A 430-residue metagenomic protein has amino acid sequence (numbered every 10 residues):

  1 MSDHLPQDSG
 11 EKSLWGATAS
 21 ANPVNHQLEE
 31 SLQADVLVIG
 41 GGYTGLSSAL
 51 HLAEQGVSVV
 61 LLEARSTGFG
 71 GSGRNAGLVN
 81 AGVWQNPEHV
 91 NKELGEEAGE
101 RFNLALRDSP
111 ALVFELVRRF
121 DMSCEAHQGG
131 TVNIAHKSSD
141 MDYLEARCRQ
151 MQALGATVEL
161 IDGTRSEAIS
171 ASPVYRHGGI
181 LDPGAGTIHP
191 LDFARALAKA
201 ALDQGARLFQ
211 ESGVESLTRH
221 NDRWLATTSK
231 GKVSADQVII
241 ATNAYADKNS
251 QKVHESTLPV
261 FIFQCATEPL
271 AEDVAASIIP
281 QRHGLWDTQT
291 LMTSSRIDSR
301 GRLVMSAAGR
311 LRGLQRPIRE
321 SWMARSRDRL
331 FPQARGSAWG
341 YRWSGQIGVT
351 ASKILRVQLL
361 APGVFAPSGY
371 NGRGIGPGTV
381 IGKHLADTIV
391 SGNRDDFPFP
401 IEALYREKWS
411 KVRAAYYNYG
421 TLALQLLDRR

Functional and structural regions predicted by a protein language model:
M1-V36: Extreme N-terminal leader/targeting segments of oxidoreductases
N25, E96, S123-N133, R165-A200 (+2 more regions): Helix-loop-beta segment of a Rossmann-like dinucleotide-binding subdomain
A34-L61: N-terminal Rossmann-like FAD-binding beta1-loop-alpha1 element of flavoenzymes
E54-R74: Glycine-rich FAD pyrophosphate-binding loop
G82-R165: Dinucleotide-binding Rossmann-like beta1-alpha1 core, especially the glycine-rich loop that anchors the ADP
A111, R119-H127, V214-S216, D222 (+1 more regions): Active-site substrate-recognition segment that forms the wall of the catalytic cavity or substrate channel
R149-Q152, R176-D236: Helical element adjacent to the flavin cofactor pocket in flavoenzyme catalytic cores
G313-Q315, E320-R429: C-terminal catalytic lobe of FAD-dependent flavoproteins
